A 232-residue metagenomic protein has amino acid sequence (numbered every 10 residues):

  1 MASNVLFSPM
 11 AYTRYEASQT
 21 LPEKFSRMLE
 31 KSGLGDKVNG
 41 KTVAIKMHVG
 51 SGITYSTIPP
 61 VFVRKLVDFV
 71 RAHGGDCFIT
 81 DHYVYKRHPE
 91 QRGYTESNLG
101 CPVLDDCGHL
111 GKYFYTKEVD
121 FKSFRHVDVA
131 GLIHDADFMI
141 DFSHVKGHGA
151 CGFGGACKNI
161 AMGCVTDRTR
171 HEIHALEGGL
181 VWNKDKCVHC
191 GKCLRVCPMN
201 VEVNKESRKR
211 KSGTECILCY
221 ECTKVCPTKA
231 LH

Functional and structural regions predicted by a protein language model:
M1-H232: N-terminal and secondary-structure boundary signal
